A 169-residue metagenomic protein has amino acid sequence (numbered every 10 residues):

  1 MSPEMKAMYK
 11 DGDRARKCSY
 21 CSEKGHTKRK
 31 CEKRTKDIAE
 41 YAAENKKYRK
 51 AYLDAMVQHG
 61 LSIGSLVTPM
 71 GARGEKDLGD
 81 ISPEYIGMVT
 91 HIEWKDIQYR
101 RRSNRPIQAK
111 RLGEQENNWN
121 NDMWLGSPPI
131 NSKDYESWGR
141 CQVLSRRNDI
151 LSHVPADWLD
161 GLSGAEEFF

Functional and structural regions predicted by a protein language model:
M1-K24, R29-F169: Intrinsically disordered, low-complexity linkers and tails
